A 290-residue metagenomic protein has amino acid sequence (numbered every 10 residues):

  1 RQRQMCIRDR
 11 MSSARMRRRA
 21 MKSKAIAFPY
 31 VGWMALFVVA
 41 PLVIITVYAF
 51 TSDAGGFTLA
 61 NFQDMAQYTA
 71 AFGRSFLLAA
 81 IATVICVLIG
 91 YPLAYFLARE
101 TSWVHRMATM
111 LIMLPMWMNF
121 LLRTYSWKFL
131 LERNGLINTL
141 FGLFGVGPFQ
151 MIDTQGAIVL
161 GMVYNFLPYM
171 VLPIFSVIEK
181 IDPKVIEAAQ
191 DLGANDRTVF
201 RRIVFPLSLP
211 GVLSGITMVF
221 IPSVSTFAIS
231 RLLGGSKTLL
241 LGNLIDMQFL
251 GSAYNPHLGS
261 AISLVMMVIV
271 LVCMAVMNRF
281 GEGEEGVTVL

Functional and structural regions predicted by a protein language model:
R1-I7: Short, small-residue-biased leader/transition segments that mark boundaries at the very start of proteins
R8, R17-R18, K24, I81-M113 (+3 more regions): Transmembrane-helix boundary motif in ABC transporter permease subunits
A14, K24-F28, A40, I44 (+2 more regions): C-terminal transmembrane helix and the adjacent membrane-cytosol boundary/short C-terminal tail of inner/organellar
P29-V38, M110, L114, Y164 (+2 more regions): Transmembrane alpha-helices
G32-T69, N134, G234-S236, E284 (+1 more regions): Short membrane-interfacial helix/loop motifs at transmembrane-helix boundaries
P41-I45, M170, G211-M247: Non-cytoplasmic
L59, T124-V163, R197, L233-K237: Membrane-interfacial helix termini and adjacent extracytoplasmic/periplasmic loops of multi-pass transporters
L59-A70, R231-E285: Interhelical loop and adjacent transmembrane-helix boundary motif in polytopic membrane transport permeases
